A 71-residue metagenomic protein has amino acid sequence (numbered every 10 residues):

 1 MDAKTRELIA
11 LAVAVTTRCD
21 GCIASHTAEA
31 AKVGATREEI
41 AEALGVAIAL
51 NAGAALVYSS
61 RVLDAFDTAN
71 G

Functional and structural regions predicted by a protein language model:
M1-G71: Hydrophobic alpha-helical segments
